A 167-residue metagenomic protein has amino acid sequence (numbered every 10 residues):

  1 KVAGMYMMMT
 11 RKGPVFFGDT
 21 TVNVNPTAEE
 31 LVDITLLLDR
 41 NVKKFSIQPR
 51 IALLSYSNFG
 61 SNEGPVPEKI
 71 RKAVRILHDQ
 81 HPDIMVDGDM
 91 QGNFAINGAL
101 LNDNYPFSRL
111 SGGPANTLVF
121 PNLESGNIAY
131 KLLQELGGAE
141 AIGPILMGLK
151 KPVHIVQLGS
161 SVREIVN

Functional and structural regions predicted by a protein language model:
K1-E68, K72-N167: Anion-binding alpha/beta catalytic cores of soluble intermediary-metabolism enzymes, centered on
